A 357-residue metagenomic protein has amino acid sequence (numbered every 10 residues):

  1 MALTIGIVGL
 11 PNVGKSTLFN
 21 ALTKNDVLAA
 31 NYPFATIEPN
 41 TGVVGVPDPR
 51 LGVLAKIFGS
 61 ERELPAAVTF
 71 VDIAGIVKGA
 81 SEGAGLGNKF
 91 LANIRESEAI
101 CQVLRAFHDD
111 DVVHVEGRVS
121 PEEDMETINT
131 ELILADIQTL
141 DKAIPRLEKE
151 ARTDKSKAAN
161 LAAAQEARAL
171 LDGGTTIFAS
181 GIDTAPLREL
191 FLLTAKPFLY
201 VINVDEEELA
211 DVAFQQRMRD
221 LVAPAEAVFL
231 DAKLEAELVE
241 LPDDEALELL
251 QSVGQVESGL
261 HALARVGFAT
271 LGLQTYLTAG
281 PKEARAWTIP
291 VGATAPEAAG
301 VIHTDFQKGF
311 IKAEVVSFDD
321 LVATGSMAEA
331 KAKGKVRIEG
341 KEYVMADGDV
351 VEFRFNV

Functional and structural regions predicted by a protein language model:
M1-D111: Conserved G1/Walker A P-loop phosphate-binding module
A2-V8, V13, F19, R146-A346 (+1 more regions): C-terminal-of-GTPase-core extension/linker across diverse P-loop GTPases
L22-Y32, P39-T41, V46-P49, V53 (+15 more regions): Residue-level signal for pocket-adjacent positions within structured domains
F34, D48-L51, L64-F70, A84-E98 (+8 more regions): Amphipathic alpha-helical transducer elements in NTP-driven molecular machines
T36, L86-G87, G117-S120, Q216-R219: Glycine-rich, phosphate-binding/catalytic loops in enzymes
G42-P47, A74-A84, R95-K157, L170-I182 (+1 more regions): Conserved Switch II/interswitch segment of TRAFAC-class P-loop GTPases
